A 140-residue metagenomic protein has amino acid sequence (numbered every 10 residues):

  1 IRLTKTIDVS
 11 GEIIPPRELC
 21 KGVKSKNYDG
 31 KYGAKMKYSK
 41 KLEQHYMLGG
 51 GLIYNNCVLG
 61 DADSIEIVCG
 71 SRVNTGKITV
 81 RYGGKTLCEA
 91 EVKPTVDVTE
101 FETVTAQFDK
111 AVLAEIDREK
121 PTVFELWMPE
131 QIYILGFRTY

Functional and structural regions predicted by a protein language model:
I1-Y140: Extracytoplasmic
